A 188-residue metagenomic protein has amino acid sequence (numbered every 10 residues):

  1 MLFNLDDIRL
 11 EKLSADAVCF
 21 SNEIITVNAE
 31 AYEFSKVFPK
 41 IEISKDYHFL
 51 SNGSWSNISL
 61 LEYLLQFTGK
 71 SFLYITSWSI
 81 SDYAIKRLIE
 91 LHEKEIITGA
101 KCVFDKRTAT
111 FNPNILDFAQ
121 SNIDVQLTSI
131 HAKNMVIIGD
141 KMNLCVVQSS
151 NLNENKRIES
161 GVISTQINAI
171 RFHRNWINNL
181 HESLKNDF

Functional and structural regions predicted by a protein language model:
M1-F188: PLD/PLD-like phosphodiesterase catalytic module centered on the HKD motif
